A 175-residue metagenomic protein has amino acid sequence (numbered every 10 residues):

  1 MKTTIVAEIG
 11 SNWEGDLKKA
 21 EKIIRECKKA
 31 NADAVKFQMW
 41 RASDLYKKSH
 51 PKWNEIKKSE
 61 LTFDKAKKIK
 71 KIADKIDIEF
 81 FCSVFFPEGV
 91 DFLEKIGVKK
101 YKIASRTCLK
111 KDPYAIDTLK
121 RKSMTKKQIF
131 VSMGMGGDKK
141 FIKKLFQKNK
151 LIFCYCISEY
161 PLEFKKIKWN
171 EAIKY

Functional and structural regions predicted by a protein language model:
M1-Y175: Catalytic cores and adjacent flexible loops of soluble metabolic enzymes that perform enolate/carbanion chemistry on
